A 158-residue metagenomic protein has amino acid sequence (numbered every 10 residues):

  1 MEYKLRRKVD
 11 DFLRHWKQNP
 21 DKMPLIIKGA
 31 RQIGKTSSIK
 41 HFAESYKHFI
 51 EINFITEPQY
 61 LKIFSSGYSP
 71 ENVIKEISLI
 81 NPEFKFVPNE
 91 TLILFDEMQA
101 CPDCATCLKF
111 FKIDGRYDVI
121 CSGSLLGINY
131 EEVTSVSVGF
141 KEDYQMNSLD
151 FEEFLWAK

Functional and structural regions predicted by a protein language model:
M1-K158: Phosphate-binding site recognition
